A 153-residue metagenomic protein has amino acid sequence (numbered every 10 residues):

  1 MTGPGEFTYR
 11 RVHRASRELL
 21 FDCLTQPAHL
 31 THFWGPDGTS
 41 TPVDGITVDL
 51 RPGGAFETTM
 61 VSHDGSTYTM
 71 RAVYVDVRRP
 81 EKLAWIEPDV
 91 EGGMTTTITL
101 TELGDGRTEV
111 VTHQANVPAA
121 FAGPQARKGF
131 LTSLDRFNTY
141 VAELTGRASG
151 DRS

Functional and structural regions predicted by a protein language model:
M1-S40: Hydrophobic ligand-binding cavity/cleft-lining segments
T8, V43, T67-R71, G92-T97: Short, surface-exposed coil-to-beta transition loops
L20, L30, F56, Y74 (+3 more regions): Hydrophobic pocket/interface hotspot
L24, W34, E87-D89, V141: Short, flexible helix/strand-to-coil boundary loops that buttress conserved ligand/catalytic motifs in alpha/beta
P42-I86: Glycine-rich portal/gate segments that line the openings of hydrophobic small-molecule binding cavities
K82-T132: Beta-strand/loop substructures that line and gate deep hydrophobic ligand-binding cavities in soluble
T139-S153: Short, highly charged C-terminal tails/helix-capping segments
